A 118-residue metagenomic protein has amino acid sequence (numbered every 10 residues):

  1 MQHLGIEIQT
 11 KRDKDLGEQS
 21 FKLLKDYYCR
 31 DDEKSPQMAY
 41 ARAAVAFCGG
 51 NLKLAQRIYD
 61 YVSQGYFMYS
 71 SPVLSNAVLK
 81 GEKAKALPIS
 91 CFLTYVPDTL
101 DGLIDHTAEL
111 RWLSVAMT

Functional and structural regions predicted by a protein language model:
M1-T118: Extended catalytic cores of very large enzyme megasubunits
